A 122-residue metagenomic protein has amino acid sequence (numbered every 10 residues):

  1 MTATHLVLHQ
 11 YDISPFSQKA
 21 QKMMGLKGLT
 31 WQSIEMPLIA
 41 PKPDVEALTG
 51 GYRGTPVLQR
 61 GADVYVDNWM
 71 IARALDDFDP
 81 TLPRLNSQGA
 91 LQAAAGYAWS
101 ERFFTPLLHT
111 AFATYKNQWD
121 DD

Functional and structural regions predicted by a protein language model:
T2-D121: GST-like domain detector, emphasizing the conserved glutathione-binding G-site in the N-terminal thioredoxin-like
